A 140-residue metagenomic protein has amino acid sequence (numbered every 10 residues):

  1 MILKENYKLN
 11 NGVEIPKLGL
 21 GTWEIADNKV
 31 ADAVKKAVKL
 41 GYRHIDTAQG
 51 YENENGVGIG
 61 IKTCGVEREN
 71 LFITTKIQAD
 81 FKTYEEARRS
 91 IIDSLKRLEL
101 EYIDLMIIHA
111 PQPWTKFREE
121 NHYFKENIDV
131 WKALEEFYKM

Functional and structural regions predicted by a protein language model:
M1-L71, R88, E101, A133-K139: N-terminal binding-site loop/beta-alpha segment at the start of enzyme catalytic domains that lines or forms
P16-N28, I77-E85, R118-Y123: Active-site mouth loops of central-metabolism enzymes
E24-A26, Y51, F81, H109-W114: Feature marks short, surface-exposed loop/turn motifs that line or immediately flank catalytic pockets and channel
E54-N55, N70, F81-T83, T115: Short active-site-adjacent helix-start/loop capping segments
R68-F81, Y102-P111: A short, structured active-site edge motif that brings together acidic residues
R88-M140: Glycine/proline-rich, positively charged, aromatic-decorated active-site loop/lid region on the catalytic face
